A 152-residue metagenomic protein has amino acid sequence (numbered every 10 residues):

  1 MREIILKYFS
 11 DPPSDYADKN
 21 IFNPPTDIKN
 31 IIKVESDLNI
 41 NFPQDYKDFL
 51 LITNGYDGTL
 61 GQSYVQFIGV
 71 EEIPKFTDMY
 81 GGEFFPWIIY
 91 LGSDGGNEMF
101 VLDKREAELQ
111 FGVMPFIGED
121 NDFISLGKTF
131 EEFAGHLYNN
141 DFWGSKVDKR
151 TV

Functional and structural regions predicted by a protein language model:
M1-V101, R105-A107, S145-R150: A surface-exposed partner-binding patch
R105-E108, F130-E132: A short, sequence-level motif marking secondary-structure junctions
L109-P115: Intrinsically disordered, low-complexity regulatory segments enriched in Ser/Thr/Pro and charged residues
P115, D120-N139: Compact, glycine/acidic-enriched structural inserts
G135-V152: Acidic, proline/glycine-rich low-complexity IDRs
